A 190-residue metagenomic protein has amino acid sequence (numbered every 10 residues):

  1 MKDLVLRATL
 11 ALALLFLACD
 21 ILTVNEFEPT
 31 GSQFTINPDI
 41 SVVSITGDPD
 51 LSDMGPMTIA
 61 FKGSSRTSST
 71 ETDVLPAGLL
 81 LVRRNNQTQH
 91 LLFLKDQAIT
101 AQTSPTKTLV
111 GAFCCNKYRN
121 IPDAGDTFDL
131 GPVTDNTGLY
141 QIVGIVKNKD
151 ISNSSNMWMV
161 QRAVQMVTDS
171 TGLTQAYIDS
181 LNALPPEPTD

Functional and structural regions predicted by a protein language model:
D3-A11: Sec-dependent signal peptide recognition, specifically the positively charged N-region followed immediately by
L10-A13, E28: Generic detection of intrinsically disordered/low-complexity segments and helix-coil linkers/edges
L15-A18: C-terminal motif of bacterial Sec signal peptides marking the signal peptidase cleavage site
D20-T23: Bacterial signal peptide processing site
N25-Q161, M166-D190: Extracellular or exported targeting regions of proteins
